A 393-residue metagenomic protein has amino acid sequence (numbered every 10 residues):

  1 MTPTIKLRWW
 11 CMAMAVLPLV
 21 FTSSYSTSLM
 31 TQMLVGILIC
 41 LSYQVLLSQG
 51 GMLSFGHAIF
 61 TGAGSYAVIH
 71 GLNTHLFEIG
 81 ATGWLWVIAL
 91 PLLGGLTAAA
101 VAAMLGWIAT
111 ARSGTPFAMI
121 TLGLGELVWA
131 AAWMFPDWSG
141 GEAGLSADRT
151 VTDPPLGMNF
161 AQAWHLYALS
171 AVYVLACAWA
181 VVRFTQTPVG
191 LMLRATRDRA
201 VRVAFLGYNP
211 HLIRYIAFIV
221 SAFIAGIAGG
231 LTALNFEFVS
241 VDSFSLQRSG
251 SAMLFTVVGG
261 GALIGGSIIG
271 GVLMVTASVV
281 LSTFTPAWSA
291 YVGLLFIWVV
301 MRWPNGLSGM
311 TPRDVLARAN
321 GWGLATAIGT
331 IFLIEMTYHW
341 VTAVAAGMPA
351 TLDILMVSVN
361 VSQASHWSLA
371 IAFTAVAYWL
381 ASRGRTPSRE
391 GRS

Functional and structural regions predicted by a protein language model:
M1-S393: Transmembrane alpha-helices and adjacent helix-loop boundaries
